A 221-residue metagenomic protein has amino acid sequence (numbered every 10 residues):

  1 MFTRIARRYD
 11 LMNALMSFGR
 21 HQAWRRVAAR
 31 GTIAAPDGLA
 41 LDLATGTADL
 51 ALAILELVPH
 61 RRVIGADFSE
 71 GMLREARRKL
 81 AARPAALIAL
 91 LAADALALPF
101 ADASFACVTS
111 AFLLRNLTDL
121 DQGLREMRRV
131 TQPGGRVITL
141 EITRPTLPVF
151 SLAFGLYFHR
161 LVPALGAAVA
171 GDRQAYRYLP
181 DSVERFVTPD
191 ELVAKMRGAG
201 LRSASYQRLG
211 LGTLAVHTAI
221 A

Functional and structural regions predicted by a protein language model:
R8, F18-L39, A53: Conserved alpha-helix/loop element of class I SAM-dependent methyltransferases that forms part of the SAM/SAH-binding
Y9, V108-T109: Hydrophobic beta-strand segment of the Class I
L39-A97: Class I SAM-dependent methyltransferase SAM/SAH-binding core
L96-C107: A short acidic, Gly/Pro-enriched loop at the edge of an enzyme's catalytic core that lines a small-molecule cofactor
F112-L113: Short catalytic micro-motifs in class I SAM-dependent methyltransferases
D121-R136: A short glycine-rich, Lys/Arg-flanked "PGG" loop and its adjoining helix->strand segment in the class I
L140-A199, S205: C-terminal alpha-helical "lid/dimerization" subdomain adjacent to the S-adenosyl-L-methionine
A199-A221: Core SAM-dependent methyltransferase catalytic element
